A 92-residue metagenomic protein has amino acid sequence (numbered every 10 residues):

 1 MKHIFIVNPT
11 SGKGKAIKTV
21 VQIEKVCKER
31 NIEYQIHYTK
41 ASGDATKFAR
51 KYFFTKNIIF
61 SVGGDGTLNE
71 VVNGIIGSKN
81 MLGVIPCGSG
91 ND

Functional and structural regions predicted by a protein language model:
K2-D92: Small-residue-rich beta-alpha loop regions that form the catalytic core of phosphotransfer and lipid-active enzymes
